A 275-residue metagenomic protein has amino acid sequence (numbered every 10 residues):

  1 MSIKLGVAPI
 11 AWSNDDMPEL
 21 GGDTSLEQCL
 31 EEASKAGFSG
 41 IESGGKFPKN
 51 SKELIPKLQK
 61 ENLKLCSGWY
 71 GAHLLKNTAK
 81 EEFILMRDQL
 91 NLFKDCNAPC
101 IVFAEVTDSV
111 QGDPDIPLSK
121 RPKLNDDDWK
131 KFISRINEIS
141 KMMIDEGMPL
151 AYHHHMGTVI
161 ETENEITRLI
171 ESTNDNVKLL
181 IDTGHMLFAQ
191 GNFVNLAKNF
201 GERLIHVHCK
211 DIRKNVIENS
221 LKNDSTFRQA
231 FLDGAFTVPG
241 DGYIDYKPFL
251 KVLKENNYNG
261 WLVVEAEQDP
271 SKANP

Functional and structural regions predicted by a protein language model:
M1-G37, Q59, L92-C100, N137 (+3 more regions): Histidine-acidic metal/acid-base catalytic patches
P9-A11, W69-L74, T107, A266-Q268: Short, histidine-centered active-site or binding-site loop motifs used for metal coordination, general acid-base
A11-S25, H73-F83, R121-W129, T237-G240: Active-site mouth loops of central-metabolism enzymes
F38, K46, L63, M148 (+1 more regions): Short phosphate-binding/catalytic loops that engage adenosine nucleotides
G40-E53, A72-I84, M156-T162, T183-G191 (+3 more regions): Acidic-and-aromatic substrate-binding clefts and catalytic sites of carbohydrate-active enzymes
E42, S67, V102, A151 (+2 more regions): Conserved beta-strand positions in the central sheet of alpha/beta enzyme cores
N50-N62, S67-W69: Aromatic-lined substrate-binding rim segments of carbohydrate-active enzymes
A79-K178: Active-site acidic/histidine proton-transfer and metal-coordination neighborhood in alpha/beta enzyme cores
